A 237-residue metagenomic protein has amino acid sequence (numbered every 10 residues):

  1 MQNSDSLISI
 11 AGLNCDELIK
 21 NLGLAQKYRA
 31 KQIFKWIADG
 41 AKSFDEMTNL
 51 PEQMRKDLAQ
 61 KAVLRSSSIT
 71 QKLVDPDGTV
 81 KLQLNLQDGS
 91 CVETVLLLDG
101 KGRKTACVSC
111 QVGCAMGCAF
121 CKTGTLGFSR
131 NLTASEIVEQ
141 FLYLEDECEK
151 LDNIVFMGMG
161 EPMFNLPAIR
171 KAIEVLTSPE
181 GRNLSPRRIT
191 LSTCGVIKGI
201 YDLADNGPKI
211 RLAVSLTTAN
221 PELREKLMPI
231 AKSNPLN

Functional and structural regions predicted by a protein language model:
M1-K104: Flexible, acidic/Gly-rich N-terminal and inter-domain linker regions that tether and position cofactor-handling modules
W36, C121-K122, D152-M157: Short beta-strands and strand-loop turn motifs
L86, V112-C114, L216-T218: Short, small-residue-rich loop/turn micro-motifs
L98-E136: Canonical Radical SAM [4Fe-4S] cluster-binding loop centered on the CxxxCxxC motif and its immediate flanking residues
S135, E139-E147: Ferredoxin-type iron-sulfur electron-transfer modules in oxidoreductases and energy-metabolism complexes
E145-N153, G158-N237: Conserved AdoMet/S-adenosylmethionine-binding subsite of the radical SAM
